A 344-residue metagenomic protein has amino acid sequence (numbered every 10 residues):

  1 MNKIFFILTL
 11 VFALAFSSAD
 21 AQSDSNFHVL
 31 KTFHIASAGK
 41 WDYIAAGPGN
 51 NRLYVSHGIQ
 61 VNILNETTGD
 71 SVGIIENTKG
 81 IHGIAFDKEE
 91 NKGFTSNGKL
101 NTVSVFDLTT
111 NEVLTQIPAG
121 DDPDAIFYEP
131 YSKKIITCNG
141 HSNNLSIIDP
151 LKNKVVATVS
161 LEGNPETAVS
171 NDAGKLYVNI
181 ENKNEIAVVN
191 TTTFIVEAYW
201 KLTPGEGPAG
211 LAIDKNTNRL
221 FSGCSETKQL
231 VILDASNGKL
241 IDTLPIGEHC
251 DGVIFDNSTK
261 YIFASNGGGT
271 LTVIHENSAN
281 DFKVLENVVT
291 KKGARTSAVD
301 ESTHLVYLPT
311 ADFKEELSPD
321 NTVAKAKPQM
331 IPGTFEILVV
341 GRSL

Functional and structural regions predicted by a protein language model:
M1-S25: Bacterial Sec-dependent N-terminal signal peptides
H28-I35, D70-I75, E112-I117, K154-V159 (+3 more regions): A short beta-strand motif characteristic of beta-propeller blades
A36-N50, S56, T78-E90, A119-K134 (+5 more regions): Beta-rich, blade/repeat-based domains predominating in secreted/periplasmic proteins but also intracellular
E66-G69, D107-N111, D149-N153, N190-F194 (+3 more regions): Short loop/turn segments that connect beta-strands within beta-propeller blades
G69-A125: Blade-loop segments of beta-propeller domains
S104, L108-V169: Asp-box/WD-like beta-propeller blade repeats and closely related beta-sheet repeat scaffolds
T243-N280: Loop/turn-rich, solvent-exposed surfaces of beta-rich toroidal or solenoidal domains
T296-L344: Blade-level signature of beta-propeller repeat domains, shared across WD40, Kelch, NHL, RCC1 and BNR/Asp-box propellers
